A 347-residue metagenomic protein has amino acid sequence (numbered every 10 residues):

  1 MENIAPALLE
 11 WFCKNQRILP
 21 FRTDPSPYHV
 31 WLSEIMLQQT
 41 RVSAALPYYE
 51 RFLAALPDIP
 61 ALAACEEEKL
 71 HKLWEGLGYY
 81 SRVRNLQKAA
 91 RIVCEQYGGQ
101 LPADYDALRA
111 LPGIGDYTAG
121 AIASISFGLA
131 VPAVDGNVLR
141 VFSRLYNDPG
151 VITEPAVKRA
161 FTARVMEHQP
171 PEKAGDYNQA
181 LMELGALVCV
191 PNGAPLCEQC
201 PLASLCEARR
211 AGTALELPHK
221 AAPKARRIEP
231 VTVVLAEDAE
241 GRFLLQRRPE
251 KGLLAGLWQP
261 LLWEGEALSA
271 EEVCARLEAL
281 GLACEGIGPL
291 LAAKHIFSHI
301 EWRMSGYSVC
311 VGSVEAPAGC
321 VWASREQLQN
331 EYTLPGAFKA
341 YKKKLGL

Functional and structural regions predicted by a protein language model:
M1-I18, T23, A186-L347: Intrinsically disordered, low-complexity, charged terminal extensions of DNA damage-control enzymes
E2-E198, L202-A211, L215, A283 (+1 more regions): Catalytic cores of DNA base-excision repair glycosylases
